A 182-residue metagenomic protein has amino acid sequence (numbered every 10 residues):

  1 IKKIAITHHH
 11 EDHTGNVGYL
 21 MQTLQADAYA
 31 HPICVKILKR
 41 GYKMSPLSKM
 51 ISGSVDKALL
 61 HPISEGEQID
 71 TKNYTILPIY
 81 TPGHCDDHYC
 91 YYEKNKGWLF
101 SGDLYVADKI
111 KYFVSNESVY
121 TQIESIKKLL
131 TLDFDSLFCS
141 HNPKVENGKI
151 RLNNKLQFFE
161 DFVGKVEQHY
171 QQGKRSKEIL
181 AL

Functional and structural regions predicted by a protein language model:
I1, D27, D56-T131: Catalytic core of the metallo-beta-lactamase
I1-D70: Active-site HxH/HxHxD metal-binding segment of metal-dependent hydrolases
H8-H9, P32-I33, H84-C85, G102-L104 (+2 more regions): Active-site metal-binding loops of divalent metal-dependent hydrolases
G18-Q22, Y42-S45, K96, V114-N116 (+1 more regions): Short, glycine/charged-enriched secondary-structure capping and boundary segments
A28-A30, F100, L137-C139: A structural signal for short, well-ordered beta-strand segments and their strand-loop junctions that often border
I37-R40, D108-Y112, E146-I150: A short acidic, helix-capping loop that chelates divalent metal ions and anchors anionic groups
Y120-S176: Divalent-metal (often Zn2+) His-rich catalytic cores of metallo-beta-lactamase-fold enzymes
E178-L182: DNA-recognition alpha helix
